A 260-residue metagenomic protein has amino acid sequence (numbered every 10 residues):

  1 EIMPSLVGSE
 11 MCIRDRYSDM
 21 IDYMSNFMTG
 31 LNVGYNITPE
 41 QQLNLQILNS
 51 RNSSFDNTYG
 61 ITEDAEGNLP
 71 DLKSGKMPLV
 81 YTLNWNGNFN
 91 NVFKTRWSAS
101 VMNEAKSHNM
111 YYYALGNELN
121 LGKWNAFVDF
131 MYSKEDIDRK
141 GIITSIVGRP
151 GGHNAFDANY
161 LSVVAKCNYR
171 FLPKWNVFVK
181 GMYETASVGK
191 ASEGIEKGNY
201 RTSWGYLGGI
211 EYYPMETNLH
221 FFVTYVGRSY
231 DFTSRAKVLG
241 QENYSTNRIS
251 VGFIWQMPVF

Functional and structural regions predicted by a protein language model:
E1-G8, C12-I13: Single conserved hydrophobic/aromatic residue that forms the stacking wall/gate of nucleotide- or nucleobase-binding
R14-D19, E66-D71, M102, S145-H153 (+2 more regions): Extracellular loop and loop/strand-boundary signature of outer-membrane beta-barrel proteins
S18-K94, S98: Aromatic- and glycine-enriched pocket-lining scaffold segments that form the walls of small-molecule binding clefts
N26-G30, P78-V80, M110-Y112, Y160-S162 (+2 more regions): Transmembrane beta-barrel architecture of outer-membrane proteins
G34-N36, N44, N84-N88, G116-N120 (+3 more regions): Transmembrane beta-barrel domains of outer membrane proteins
Q42-L45, N91-W97, L115, A126-V128 (+4 more regions): Transmembrane beta-strands of outer-membrane beta-barrel proteins
P78, L83-S192, G198: Detector for outer-membrane/organellar transmembrane beta-barrel domains, recognizing the amphipathic beta-strand
P214, Y225, N243-F260: Outer-membrane beta-barrel "beta-signal"
